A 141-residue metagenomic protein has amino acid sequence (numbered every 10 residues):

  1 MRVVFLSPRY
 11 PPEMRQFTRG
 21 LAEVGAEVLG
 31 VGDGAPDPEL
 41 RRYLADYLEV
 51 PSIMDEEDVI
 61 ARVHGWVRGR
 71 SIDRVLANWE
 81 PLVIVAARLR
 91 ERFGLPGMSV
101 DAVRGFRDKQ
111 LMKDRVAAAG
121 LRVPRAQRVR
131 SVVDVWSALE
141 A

Functional and structural regions predicted by a protein language model:
M1-A102, R107, L111, V133: ATP-binding N-terminal substructure of ATP-dependent carboxylate-amine bond-forming enzymes
D108-A141: Active-site nucleotide/adenylate-binding loops and adjacent lid/helix of ATP-dependent enzymes
